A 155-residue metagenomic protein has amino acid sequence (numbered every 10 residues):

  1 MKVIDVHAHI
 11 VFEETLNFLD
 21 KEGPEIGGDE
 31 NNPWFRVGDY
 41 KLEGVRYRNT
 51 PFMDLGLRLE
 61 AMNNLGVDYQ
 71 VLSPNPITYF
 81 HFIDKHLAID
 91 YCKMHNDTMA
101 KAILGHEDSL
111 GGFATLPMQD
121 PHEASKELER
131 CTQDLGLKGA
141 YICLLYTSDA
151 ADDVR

Functional and structural regions predicted by a protein language model:
V3-E13: Histidine-centered catalytic micro-motifs
I4-V6, Q70-L72, G112-A114, A140-I142: Hydrophobic faces of well-ordered beta-strands that scaffold small-molecule active sites in alpha/beta enzyme cores
H7, M62, M99, C131: Conserved, mostly hydrophobic/aromatic
F12-F52: Active-site gating loops and adjacent loop-to-helix segments of metal-dependent hydrolytic enzymes
G44-F52, G112-P121: Active-site mouth loops of central-metabolism enzymes
E60-Q70: Catalytic domains of carbohydrate-active enzymes, especially glycoside hydrolases
P121-Q133: Distinct, well-ordered alpha-helical segments
Y146-R155: Single conserved hydrophobic/aromatic residue that forms the stacking wall/gate of nucleotide- or nucleobase-binding
